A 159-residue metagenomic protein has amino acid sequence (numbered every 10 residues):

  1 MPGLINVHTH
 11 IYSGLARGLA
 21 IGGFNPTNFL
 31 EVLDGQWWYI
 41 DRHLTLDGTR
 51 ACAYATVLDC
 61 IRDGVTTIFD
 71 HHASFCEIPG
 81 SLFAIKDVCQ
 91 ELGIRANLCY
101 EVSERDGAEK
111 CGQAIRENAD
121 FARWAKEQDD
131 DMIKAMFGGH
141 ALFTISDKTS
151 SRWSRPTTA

Functional and structural regions predicted by a protein language model:
P2-G14, H72: Histidine-centered catalytic micro-motifs
I11-G18, K148: Short, function-defining helix-loop hinge/capping sites that tune catalysis or transport
L15-T49, R105-G107: Active-site gating loops and adjacent loop-to-helix segments of metal-dependent hydrolytic enzymes
G48-A55, E117-D120: A non-catalytic, amphipathic alpha-helix used as a structural packing/dimerization or gating element in enzyme scaffolds
T66-T67: Short acidic/polar active-site loop segments enriched in Thr and Asp
D70-A73, E101: Short, well-ordered beta-to-alpha junction loops that form the rim of enzyme active sites and present histidine/acidic
E77-A159: Metal-coordinating catalytic core of metallo-dependent amide/deamination hydrolases
